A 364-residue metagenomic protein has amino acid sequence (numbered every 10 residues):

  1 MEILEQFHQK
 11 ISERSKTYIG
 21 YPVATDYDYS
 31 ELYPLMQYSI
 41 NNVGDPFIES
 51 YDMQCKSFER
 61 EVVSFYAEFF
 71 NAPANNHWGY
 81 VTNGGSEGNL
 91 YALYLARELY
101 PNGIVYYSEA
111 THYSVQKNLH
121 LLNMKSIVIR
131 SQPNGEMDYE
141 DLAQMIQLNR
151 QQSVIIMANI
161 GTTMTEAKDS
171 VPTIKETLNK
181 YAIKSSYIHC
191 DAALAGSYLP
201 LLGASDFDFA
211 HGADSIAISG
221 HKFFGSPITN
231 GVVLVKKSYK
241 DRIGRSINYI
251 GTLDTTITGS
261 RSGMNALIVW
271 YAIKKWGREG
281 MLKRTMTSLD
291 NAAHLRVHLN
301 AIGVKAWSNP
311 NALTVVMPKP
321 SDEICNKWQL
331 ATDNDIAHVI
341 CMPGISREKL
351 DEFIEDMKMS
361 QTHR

Functional and structural regions predicted by a protein language model:
M1-N75, D335-I340: N-terminal entrance/gating region of PLP-dependent enzymes' catalytic architecture
I3-Q6, Q116, R245-T256, E279-R364: Conserved C-terminal alpha-helix-loop-beta "cap" of PLP-dependent enzymes that closes/shapes the active-site mouth
V43-S50, N75-G79, K125-I129, S153-I160 (+2 more regions): Glycine- and acidic
P46-F58, G84, Y107, T111 (+9 more regions): Catalytic cores of large soluble enzymes that bind and process phosphate-bearing ligands
V63-A67, N71, Y94-R97, H120 (+1 more regions): Amphipathic, well-packed alpha-helical segments that form the structural scaffold of globular domains
A67-N76, L299-W307: Surface-exposed helix-capping loop/turn segments at secondary-structure junctions
N75-N76, Y80-G244, M264: Conserved PLP-enzyme active-site core in the AAT-like
L201-N311: Active-site C-terminal subdomain of aminotransferase-like
